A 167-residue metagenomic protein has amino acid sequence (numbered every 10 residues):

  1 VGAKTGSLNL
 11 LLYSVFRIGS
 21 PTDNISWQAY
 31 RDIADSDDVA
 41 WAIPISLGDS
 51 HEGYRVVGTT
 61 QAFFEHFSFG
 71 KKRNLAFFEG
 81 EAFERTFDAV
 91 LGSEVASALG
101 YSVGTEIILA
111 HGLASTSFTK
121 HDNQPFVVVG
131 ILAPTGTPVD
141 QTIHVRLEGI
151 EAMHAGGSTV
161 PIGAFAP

Functional and structural regions predicted by a protein language model:
V1-E65, R73, A82-R85: Hydrophobic, regular-secondary-structure patches
A3, G58-T60, H111, G130-L132 (+1 more regions): Flexible glycine-/small-residue-rich
T5-P21, H111-D122, G156-P167: Short, flexible, glycine-rich and Lys/Arg-enriched loop motifs at helix boundaries that contact anionic partners
S7, A62-E65, S97-A98, S115-S117 (+2 more regions): Short beta-strands and strand-coil junctions in structured, solvent-facing domains, enriched
D23, A89, I143: Residues that recognize and position ribonucleotide moieties
S36, K120-V127, I131-P167: Mechanotransmission and gating elements of multispan inner-membrane complexes involved in transport and envelope
L47-E52, L75-V90, I108, L113-T137: Beta-strand-rich non-transmembrane domains
V56-I107: Short beta-strand boundary microenvironments
